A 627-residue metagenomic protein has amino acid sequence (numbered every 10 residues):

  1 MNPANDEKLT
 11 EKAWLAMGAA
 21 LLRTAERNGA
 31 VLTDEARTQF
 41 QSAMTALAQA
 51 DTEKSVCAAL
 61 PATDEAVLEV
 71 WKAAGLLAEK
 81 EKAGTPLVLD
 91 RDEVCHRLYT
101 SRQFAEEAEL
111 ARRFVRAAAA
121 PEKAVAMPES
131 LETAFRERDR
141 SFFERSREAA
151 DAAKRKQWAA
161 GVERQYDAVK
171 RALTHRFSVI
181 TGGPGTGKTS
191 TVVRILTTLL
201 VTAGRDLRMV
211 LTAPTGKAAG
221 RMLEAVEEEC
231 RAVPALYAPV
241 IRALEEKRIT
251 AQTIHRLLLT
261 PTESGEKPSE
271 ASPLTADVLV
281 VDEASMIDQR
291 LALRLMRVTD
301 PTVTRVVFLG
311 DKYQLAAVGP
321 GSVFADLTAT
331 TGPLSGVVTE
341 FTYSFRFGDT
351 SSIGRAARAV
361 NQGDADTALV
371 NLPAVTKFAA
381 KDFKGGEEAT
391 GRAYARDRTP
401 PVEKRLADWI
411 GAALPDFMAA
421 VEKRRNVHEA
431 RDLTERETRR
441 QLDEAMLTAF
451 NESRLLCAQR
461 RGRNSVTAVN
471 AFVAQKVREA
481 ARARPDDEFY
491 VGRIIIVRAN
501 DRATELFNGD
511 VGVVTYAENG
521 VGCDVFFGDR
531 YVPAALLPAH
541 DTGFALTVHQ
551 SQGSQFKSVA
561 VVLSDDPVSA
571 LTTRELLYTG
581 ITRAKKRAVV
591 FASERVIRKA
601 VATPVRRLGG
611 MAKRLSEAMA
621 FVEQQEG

Functional and structural regions predicted by a protein language model:
M1-A66: Intrinsically disordered, low-complexity N-terminal extensions of AAA+/P-loop NTPases that precede the structured
D64-E132, R136: Interdomain "pre-motor" coupling segment immediately N-terminal to P-loop NTPase/helicase cores
E129-E163: N-terminal pre-Walker A segment at the start of P-loop NTPase domains
S141-R145, A149-A153, D167, Y313-I495 (+1 more regions): Conserved helicase motor core of P-loop NTPases
W158-L173, L442: Pre-Walker A adenine-sensing motif
Y166-K381: ASCE P-loop NTPase helicase motor core
L274, R484, E488-V491, F507 (+2 more regions): Residue-level recognition of short, solvent-exposed, well-ordered loop/turn junctions that link secondary-structure
D510-G627: C-terminal accessory regions
